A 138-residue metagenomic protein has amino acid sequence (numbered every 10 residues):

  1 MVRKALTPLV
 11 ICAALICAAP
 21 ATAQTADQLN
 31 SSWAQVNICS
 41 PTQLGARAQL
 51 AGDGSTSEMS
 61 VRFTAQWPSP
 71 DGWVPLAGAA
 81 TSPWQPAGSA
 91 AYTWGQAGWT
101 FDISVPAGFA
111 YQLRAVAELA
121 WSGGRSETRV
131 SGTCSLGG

Functional and structural regions predicted by a protein language model:
V2-T7, A19-G138: Low-complexity, Ser/Thr/Pro-rich intrinsically disordered linker/stalk segments at domain junctions
I11-A18: Hydrophobic core
